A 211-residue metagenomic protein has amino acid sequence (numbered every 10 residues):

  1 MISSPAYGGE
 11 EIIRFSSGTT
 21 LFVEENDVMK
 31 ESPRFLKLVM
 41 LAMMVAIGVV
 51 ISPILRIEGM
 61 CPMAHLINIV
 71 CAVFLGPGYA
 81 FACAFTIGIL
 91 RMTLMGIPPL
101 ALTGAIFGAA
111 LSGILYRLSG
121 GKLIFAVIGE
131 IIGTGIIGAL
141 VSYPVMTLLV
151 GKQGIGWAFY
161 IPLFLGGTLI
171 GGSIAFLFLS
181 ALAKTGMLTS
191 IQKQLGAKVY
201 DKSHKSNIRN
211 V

Functional and structural regions predicted by a protein language model:
A6-G8, F15-V211: Loop-helix junctions at membrane interfaces
